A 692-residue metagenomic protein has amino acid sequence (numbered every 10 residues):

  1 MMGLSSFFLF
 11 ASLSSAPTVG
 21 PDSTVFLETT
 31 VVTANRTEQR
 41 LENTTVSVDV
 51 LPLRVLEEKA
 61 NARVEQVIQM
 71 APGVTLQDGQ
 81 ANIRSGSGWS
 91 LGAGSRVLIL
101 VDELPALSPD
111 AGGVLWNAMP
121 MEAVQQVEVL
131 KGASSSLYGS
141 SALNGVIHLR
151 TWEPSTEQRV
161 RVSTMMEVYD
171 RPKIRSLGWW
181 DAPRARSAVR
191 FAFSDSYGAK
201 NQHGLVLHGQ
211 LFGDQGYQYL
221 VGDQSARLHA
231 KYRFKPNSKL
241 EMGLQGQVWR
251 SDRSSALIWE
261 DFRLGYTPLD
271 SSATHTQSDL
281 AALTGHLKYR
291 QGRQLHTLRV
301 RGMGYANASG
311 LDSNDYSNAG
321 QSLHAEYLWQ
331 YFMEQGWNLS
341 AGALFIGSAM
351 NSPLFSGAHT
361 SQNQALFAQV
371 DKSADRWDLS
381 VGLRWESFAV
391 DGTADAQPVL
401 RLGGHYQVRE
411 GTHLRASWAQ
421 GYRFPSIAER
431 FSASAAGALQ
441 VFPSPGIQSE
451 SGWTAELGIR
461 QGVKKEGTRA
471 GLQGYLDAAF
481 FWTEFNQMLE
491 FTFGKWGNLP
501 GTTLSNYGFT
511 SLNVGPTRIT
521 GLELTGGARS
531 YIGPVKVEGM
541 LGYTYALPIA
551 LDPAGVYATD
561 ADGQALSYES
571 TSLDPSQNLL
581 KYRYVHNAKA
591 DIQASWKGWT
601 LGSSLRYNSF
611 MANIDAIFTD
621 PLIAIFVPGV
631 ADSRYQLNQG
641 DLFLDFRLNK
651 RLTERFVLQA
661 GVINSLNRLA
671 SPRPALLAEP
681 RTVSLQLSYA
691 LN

Functional and structural regions predicted by a protein language model:
S14-V55: Short, acidic, small-residue-rich periplasmic hinge/interaction motif at the N-terminus of Gram-negative outer-membrane
E65-L104: Extracytoplasmic beta-strand/coil segments of soluble accessory domains associated with Gram-negative outer-membrane
L104-A133: Short acidic/polar hinge/loop motifs at secondary-structure boundaries that mediate gating or recognition
S108-D110, A123-Q125, S136-H148, E153-Q218 (+3 more regions): Outer-membrane beta-barrel translocator/receptor signature
S163, S373-R376, F481-E484, G508-I617 (+1 more regions): Gram-negative outer-membrane beta-barrel transporters
D214-K235, K239-S322, P353: Flexible loop and strand-edge segments within Gram-negative outer membrane beta-barrel domains
R293, T297-S309, R415, Q448-L512 (+3 more regions): Membrane-embedded beta-barrel scaffold of Gram-negative outer-membrane proteins
G357, Y406, E410-E456, F480-L512 (+2 more regions): Surface-exposed extracellular loop regions of Gram-negative outer-membrane beta-barrel proteins, predominantly
